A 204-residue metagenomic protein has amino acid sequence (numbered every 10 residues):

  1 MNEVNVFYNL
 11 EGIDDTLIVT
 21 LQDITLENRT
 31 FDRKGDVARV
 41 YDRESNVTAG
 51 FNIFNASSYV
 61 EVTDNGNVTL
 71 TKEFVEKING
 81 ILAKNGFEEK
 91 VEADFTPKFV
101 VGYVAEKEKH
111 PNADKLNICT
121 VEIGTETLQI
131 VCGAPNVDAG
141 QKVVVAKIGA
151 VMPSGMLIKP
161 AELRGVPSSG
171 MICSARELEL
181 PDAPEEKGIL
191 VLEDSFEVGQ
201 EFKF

Functional and structural regions predicted by a protein language model:
M1-F204: Phosphate-backbone binding interfaces of nucleic-acid-interacting proteins
